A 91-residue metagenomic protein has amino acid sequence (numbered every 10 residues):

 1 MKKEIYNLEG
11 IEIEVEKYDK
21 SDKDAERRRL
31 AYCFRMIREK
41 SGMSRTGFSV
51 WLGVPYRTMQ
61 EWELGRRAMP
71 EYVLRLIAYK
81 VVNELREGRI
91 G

Functional and structural regions predicted by a protein language model:
M1-R28, L76-A78, N83-G91: N-terminal flexible/basic segments that precede or flank functional cores
R29-L30, V54: Alpha-helix N-cap/N′ positions at the starts of helices
Y32-G47, L76: Short basic helix-loop element that most often maps to the first helix and adjoining turn of HTH DNA-binding modules
F34, L52-G53, K80-V81: Secretory-pathway ectodomains
G42-Q60: Short alpha-helical DNA-recognition segment
R66-A78: Short, basic-rich loop-to-helix N-cap that marks the start of a DNA-contacting helix
